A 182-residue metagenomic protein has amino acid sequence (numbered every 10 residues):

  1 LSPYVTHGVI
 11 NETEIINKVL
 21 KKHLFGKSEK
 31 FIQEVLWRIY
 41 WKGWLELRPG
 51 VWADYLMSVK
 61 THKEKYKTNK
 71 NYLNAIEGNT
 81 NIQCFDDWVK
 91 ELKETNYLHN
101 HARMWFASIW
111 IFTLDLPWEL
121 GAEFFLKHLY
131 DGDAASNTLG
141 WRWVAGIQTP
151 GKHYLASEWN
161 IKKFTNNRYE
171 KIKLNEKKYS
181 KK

Functional and structural regions predicted by a protein language model:
L1-N100, S108-K182: C-terminal catalytic domain of photolyase/cryptochrome flavoproteins, centering on the FAD-binding pocket
M104: Short, solvent-exposed turn/loop segments enriched in Gly/Ser/Thr/Pro and often Arg
